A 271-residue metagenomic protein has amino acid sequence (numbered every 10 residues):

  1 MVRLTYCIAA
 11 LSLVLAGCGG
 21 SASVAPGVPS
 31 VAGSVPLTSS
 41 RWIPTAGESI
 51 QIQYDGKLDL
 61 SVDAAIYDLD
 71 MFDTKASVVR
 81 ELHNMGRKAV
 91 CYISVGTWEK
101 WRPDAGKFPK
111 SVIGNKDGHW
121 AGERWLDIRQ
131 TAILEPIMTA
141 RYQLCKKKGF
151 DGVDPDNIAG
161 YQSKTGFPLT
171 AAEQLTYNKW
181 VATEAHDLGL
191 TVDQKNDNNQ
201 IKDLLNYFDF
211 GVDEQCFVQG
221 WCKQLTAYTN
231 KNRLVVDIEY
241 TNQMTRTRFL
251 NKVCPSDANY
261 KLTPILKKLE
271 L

Functional and structural regions predicted by a protein language model:
V2-A9: Sec-dependent signal peptide recognition, specifically the positively charged N-region followed immediately by
L11-S12, T247: Residue-level signal for mature regions of secreted extracellular proteins and peptides
L15-G17: C-terminal motif of bacterial Sec signal peptides marking the signal peptidase cleavage site
G19-A22: Bacterial signal peptide processing site
V24, V28-V31: Hydrophobic/aromatic hotspots within intrinsically disordered, low-complexity regions
V31-L271: Glycan-processing catalytic domains of CAZymes
